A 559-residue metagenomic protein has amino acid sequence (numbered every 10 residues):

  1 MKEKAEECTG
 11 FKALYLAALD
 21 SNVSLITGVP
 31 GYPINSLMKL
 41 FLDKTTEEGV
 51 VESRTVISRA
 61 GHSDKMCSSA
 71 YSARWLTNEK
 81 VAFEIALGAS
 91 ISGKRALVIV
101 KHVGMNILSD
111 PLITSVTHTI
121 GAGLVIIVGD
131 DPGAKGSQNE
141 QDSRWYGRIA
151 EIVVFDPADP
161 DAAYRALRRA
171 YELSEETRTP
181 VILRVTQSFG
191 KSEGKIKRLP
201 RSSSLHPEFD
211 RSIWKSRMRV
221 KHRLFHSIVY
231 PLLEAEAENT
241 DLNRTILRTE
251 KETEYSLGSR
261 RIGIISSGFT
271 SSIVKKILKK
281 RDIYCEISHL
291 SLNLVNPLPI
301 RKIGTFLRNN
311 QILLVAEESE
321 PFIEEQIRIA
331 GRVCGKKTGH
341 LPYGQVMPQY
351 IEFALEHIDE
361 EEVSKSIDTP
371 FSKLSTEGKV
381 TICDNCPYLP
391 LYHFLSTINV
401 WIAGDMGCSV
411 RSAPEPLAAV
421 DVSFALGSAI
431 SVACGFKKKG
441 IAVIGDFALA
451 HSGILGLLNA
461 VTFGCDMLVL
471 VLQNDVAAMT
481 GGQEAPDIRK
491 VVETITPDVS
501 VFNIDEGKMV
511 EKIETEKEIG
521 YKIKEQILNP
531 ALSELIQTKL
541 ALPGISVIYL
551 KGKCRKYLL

Functional and structural regions predicted by a protein language model:
M1-P160, S188, I329-K437: Thiamine diphosphate
M1-S24, P157-I382, P387-P390, S396-V400 (+1 more regions): Flexible, low-complexity linker and terminal segments
S21-I26, S69-Y71, K80, I91-A96 (+14 more regions): Short coil/turn connectors at secondary-structure junctions
P33, F83-E84, S288-K302, T338-P342 (+3 more regions): Short connector loops at secondary-structure junctions
L37-L42, I85-L87, L108-L112, A134-Q141 (+16 more regions): Short acidic, glycine/serine/threonine-rich loops at helix termini
L40-E47, K276-H289, E493-T496: Short helix-loop-beta junction
I99-V100, V125-G129, I182-T186, I265-S266 (+4 more regions): Short beta-strand segments
G136, A413-V547, K551-L559: Thiamine diphosphate
